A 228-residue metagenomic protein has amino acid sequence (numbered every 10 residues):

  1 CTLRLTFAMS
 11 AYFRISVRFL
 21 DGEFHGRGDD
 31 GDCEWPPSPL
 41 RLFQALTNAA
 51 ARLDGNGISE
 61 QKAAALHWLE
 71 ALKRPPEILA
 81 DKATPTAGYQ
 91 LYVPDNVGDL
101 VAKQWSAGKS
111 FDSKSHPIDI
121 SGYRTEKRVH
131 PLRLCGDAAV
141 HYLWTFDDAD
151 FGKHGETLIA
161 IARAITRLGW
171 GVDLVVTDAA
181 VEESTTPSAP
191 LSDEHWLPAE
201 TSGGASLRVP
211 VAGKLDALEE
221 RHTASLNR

Functional and structural regions predicted by a protein language model:
C1-A8: Short, Lys/Arg-enriched N-terminal segments with co-localized hydrophobic residues within the first ~10-30 amino acids
M9-R228: Conserved active-site/ligand-binding neighborhood in enzyme cores
